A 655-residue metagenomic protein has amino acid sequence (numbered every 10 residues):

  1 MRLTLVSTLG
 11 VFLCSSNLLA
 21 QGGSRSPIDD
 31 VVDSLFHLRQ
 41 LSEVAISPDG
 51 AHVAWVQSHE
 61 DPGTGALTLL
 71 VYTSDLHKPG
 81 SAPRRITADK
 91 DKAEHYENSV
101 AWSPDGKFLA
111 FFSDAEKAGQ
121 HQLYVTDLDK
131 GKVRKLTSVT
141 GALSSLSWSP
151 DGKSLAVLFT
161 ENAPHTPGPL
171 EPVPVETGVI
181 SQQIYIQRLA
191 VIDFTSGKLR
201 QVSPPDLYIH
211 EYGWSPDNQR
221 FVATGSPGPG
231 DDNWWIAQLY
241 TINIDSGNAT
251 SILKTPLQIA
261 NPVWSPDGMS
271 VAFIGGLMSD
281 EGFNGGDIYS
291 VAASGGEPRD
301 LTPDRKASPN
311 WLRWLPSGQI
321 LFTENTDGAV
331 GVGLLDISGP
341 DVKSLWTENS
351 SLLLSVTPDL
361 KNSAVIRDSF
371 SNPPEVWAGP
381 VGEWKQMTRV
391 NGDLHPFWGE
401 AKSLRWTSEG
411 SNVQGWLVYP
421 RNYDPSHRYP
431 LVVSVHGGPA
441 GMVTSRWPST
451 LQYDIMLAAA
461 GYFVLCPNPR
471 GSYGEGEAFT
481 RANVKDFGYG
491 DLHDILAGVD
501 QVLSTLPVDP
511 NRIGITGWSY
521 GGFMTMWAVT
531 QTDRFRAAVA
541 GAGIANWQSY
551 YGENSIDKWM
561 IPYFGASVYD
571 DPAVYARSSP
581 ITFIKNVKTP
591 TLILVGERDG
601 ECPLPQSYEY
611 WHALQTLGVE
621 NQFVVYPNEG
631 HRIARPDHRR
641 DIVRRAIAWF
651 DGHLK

Functional and structural regions predicted by a protein language model:
V31-L35, R84-A88, R134-T137, K198-S203 (+3 more regions): A short beta-strand motif characteristic of beta-propeller blades
D33-L69: Beta-strand-rich domains and repeat architectures in extracellular enzymes and scaffolds, especially beta-propellers
A45, A101, S147, G213 (+3 more regions): Conserved beta-strand position repeated across blades of beta-propeller domains
G50-V53, G106-L109, G152-A156, N218-V222 (+3 more regions): Hydrophobic beta-strand positions that form the internal "hydrophobic ladder" of WD40/Gbeta-like beta-propeller blades
Q57-V71, D89-E97, A110-Y124, S138-S144 (+11 more regions): A flexible loop/linker signature enriched in serine peptidases of the S9 family
L76-P79, D127-G131, D193-G197, N243-G247 (+3 more regions): Short loop/turn segments that connect beta-strands within beta-propeller blades
L353-K655: Serine-hydrolase catalytic core recognition
